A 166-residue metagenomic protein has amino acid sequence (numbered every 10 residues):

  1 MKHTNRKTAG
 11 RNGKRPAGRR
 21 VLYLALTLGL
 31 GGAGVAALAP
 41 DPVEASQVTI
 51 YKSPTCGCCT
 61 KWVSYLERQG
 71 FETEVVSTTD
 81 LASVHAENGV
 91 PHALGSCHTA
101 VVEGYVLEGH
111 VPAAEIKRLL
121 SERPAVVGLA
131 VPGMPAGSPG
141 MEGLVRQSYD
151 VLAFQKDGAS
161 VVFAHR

Functional and structural regions predicted by a protein language model:
M1-S46, G137-R166: Secretory/periplasmic and organellar redox-cofactor proteins
Y23, A45-S46, G70-T73, T79-D80 (+2 more regions): N-terminal start-of-chain detector that recognizes signal peptides and the immediate post-cleavage beginning
D41-Q69: Local sequence-structure signature of Cys/Sec-based thiol-disulfide redox active-site neighborhoods
T55, W62, S77-D80, P112-I116: Stable alpha-helical elements in mature extracytoplasmic
G57, A82, S138: Flexible, glycine-rich phosphate/dinucleotide-binding loops and adjacent beta-alpha linkers at cofactor/substrate
V63-V102: N-terminal, post-signal-peptide region of Sec/Tat-exported proteins
E87, A93-R166: Thiol/selenol-based redox catalytic cores and closely related redox-interacting motifs
